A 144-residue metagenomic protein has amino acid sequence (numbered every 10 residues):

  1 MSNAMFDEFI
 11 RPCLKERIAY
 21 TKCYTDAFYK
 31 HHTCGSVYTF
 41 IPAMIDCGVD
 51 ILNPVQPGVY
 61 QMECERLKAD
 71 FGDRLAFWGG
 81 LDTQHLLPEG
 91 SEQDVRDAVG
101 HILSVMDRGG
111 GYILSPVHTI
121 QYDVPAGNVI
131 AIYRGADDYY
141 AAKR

Functional and structural regions predicted by a protein language model:
M1-R144: Active-site loop segments of alpha/beta catalytic cores
